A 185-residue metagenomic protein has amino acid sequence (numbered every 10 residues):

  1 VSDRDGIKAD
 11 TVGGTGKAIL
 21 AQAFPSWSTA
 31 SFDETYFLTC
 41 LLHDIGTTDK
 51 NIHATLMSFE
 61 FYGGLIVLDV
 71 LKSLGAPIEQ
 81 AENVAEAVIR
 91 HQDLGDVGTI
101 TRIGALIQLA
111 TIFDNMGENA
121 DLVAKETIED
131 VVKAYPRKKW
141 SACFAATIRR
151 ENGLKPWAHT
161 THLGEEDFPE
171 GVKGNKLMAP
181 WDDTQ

Functional and structural regions predicted by a protein language model:
V1-A9, G46-N51: Active-site flanking loop/helix segments enriched in acidic
D3, D10, G14-A30, A76 (+1 more regions): Divalent metal-dependent phosphate-bond-processing catalytic cores, especially two-metal-ion Mg2+/Mn2+ enzymes that act
V12-G13, S58-L74: An active-site-proximal "capping" alpha-helix that borders the catalytic cofactor pocket
S31-H53, F59, G63, V67 (+1 more regions): His-Asp-centered metal-binding catalytic motifs of divalent-metal-dependent phosphohydrolases/nucleases
N51, S58-F59, R102, Q108: Short leucine-rich amphipathic alpha-helices used at interfaces
A54, G75-A76: Short acidic, glycine/proline-enriched loop segments that cap or flank alpha-helices
P77, A81-E82: Membrane-interface starts of transmembrane alpha-helices
